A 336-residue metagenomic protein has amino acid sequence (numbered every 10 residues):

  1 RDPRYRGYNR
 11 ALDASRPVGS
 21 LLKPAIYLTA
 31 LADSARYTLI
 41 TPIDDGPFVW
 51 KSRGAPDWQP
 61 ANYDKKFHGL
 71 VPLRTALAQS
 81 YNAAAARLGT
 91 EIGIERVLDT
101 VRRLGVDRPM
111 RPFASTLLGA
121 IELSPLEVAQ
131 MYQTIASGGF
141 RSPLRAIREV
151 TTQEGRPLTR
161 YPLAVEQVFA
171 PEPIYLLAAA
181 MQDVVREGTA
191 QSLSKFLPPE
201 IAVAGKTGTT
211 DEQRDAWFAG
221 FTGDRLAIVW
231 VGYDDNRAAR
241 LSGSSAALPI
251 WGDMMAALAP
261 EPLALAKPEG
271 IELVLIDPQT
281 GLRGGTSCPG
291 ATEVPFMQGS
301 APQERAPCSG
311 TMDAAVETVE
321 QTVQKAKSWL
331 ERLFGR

Functional and structural regions predicted by a protein language model:
R1-A14, L22, T75, Q79 (+1 more regions): A penicillin-recognizing enzyme superfamily signal
Y5-A25, L39-P42, F67-V71, S115: Short active-site loop at a secondary-structure junction that contains or immediately precedes the catalytic residue(s)
L28-A32, T38-T41, E269-V274: Cysteine/selenocysteine-centered motifs that mediate thiol-based redox chemistry or coordinate metal-sulfur cofactors
T29, D33-T38, W50, I92 (+7 more regions): A generic secondary-structure signal for well-formed alpha-helical elements
R36-V97, F113, R141, T152-D183: Conserved catalytic neighborhood of penicillin-recognizing serine enzymes
A55-N62, I92-Q130, G139, P143-A146: Mid-domain, small-residue-enriched loop/turn segments at the edges of structured enzyme/sensor domains
R87-L88, L118, G205-T207: Thr-Gly-centered strand-to-loop micro-motif
V274-R336: Low-complexity, Gly/Ser/Thr/Pro-rich intrinsically disordered linker/tail segments
